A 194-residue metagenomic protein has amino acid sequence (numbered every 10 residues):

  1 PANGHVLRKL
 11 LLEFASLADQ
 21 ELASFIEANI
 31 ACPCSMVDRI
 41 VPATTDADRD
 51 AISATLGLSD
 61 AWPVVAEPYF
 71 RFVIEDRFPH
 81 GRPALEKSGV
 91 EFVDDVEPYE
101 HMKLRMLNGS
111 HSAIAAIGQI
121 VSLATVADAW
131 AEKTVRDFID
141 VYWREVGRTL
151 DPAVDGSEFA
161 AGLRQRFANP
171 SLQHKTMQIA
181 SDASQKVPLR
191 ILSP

Functional and structural regions predicted by a protein language model:
P1-P194: Substrate/ligand-engaging "lid" and interaction regions
